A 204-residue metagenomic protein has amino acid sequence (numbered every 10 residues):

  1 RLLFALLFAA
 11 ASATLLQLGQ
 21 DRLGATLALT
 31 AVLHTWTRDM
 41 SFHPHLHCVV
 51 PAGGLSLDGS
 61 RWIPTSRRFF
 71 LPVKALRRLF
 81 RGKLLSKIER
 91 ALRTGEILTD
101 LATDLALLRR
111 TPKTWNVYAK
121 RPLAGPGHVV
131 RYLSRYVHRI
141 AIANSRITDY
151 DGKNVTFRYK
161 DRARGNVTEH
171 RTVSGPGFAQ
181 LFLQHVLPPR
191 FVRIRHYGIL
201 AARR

Functional and structural regions predicted by a protein language model:
R1-R204: Beta->alpha loop/short-helix hinge microenvironment recognizer with preference for catalytic Tyr/His contexts
